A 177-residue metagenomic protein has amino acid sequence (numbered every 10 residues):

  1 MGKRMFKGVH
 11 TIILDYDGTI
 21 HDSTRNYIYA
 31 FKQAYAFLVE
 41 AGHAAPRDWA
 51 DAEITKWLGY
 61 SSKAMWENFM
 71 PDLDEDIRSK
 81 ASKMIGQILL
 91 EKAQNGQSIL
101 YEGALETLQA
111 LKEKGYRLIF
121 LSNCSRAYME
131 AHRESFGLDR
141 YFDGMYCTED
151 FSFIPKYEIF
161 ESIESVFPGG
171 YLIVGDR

Functional and structural regions predicted by a protein language model:
F6-E102: N-terminal helical cap/lid subdomain that shapes the substrate entry/recognition surface in HAD-like hydrolases
G8, E91-F120, E130, K156-Y157: Short, acidic loop-to-helix structural element flanking the phosphoryl-transfer center in phosphate-processing enzymes
T11-I13, I119, Y171-L172: Hydrophobic "anchor" residues on beta-strands that sit immediately upstream of conserved functional sites
T19, S122-C124: Conserved phosphate-coupling serine/threonine residues in phosphotransfer and NTP-handling enzymes
I20, L100, L118, I173-V174: Conserved SAM-binding loop
I20, R78, L105-A110, R177: Short glycine/proline-centered loop/turn elements that form peptide/ligand docking sites
S61, I99-G103, C124, F151 (+1 more regions): Short beta->alpha linker loops
S125-D176: Substrate-recognition "cap/lid" segment bordering the active-site pocket of phosphatases
